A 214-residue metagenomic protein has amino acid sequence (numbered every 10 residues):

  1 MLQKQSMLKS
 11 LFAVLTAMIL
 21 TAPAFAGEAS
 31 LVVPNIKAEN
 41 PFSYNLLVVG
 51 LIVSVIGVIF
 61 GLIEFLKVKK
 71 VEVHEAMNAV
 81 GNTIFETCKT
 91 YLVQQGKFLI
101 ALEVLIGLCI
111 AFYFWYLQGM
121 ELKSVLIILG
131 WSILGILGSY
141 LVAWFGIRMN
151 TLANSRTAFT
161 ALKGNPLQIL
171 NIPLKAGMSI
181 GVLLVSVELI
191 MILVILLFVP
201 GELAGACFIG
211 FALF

Functional and structural regions predicted by a protein language model:
M1-G27: N-terminal secretory/membrane targeting signals
F25-F214: Hydrophobic, small-residue-rich transmembrane alpha-helices and their short perimembrane loops in multi-pass membrane
